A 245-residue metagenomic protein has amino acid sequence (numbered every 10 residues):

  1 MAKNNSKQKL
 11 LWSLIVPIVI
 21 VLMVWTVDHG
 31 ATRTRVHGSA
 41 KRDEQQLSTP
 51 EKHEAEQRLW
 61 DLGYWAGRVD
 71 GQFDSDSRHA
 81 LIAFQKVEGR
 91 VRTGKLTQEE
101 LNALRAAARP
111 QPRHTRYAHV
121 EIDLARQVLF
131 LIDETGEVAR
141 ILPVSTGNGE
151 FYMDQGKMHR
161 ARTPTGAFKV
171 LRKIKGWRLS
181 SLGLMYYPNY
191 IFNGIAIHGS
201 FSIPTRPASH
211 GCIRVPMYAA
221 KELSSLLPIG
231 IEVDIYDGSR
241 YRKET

Functional and structural regions predicted by a protein language model:
A2-P17, V21-V69: Acidic, Ser/Thr/Pro/Gly-enriched interdomain connector segments
K9-L10, L14-I15, G30, T49 (+3 more regions): Exported/periplasmic cell-wall-interacting domains
V36-R42, Q46-S48, R92, Q98-H119 (+1 more regions): Intrinsically disordered, low-complexity Ser/Thr-rich linker and spacer segments in cell-wall-related proteins
D43-K52, W60-H79, A83-A103: Short acidic, glycine/serine/threonine-rich helix-capping segments at coil-helix boundaries
Q57-W65, I82-R90, L101, R105-R109 (+5 more regions): Sec-exported extracytoplasmic/periplasmic mature domains
G71-F73, E100, A108, R126 (+5 more regions): A mature extracytoplasmic/lumenal domain signature
R105-E150: A structural motif detector for short, solvent-exposed N-terminal "entry" segments of globular domains
M153-L171: Short, surface-exposed secondary-structure junctions/capping segments
